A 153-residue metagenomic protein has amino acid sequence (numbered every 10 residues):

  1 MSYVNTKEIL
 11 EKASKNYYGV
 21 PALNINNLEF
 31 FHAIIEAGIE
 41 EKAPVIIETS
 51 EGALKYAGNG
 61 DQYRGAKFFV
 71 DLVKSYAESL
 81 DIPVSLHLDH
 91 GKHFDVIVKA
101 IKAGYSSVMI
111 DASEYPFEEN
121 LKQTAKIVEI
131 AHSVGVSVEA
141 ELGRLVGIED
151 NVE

Functional and structural regions predicted by a protein language model:
M1-P21, K74: N-terminal amphipathic alpha-helix/helix-capping segment at the start of soluble metabolic enzymes
Y3, A66-K67, H90-I97, S113-E139: Active-site-adjacent beta->alpha loops and helix N-cap segments on the catalytic face of soluble alpha/beta enzymes
K15-G19, E41-V45, L80-V84, Y105-S106 (+1 more regions): Short, well-ordered coil/turn segments that N-cap beta-strands
Y17-L28, G58-N59, D81-K92, E149-E153: Active-site mouth loops of central-metabolism enzymes
Y18, A53-R64, S106-Q123, D150-E153: Glycine-rich tight-turn/loop motif centered on a GG-T
V20-N24, V45-T49, V84-D89, V108-I110 (+1 more regions): Hydrophobic faces of well-ordered beta-strands that scaffold small-molecule active sites in alpha/beta enzyme cores
N26-L28, S50-L54, D89-H93, S113-Y115 (+1 more regions): Active-site beta-loop-alpha junctions enriched in small/polar residues
E40-A100: Active-site cofactor/substrate anionic-group-binding motifs, chiefly glycine- and Lys/Arg-rich phosphate-binding loops
